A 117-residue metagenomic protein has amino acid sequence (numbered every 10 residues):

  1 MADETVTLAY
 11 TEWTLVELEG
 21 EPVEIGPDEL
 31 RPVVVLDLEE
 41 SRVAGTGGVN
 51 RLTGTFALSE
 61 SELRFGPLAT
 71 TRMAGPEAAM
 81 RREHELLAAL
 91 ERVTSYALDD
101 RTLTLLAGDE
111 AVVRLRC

Functional and structural regions predicted by a protein language model:
M1-C117: Lipid interaction determinants
